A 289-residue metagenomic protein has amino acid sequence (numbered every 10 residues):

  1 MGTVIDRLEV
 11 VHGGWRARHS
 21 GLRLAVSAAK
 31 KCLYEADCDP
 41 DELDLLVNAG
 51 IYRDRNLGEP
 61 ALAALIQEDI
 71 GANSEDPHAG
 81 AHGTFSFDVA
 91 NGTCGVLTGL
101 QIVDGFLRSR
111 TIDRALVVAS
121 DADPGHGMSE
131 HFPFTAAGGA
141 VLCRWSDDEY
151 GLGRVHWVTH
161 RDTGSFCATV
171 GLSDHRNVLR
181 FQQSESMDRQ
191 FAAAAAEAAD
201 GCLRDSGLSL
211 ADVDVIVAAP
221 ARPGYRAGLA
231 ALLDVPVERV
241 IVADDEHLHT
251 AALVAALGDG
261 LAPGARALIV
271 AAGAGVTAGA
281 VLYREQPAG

Functional and structural regions predicted by a protein language model:
M1-I51, G58, A64-E75, W145-A251 (+1 more regions): Conserved "HGTGT" condensation-loop signature of ketosynthase/thiolase-family condensing enzymes that catalyze
D37-P40, R108, G207, G258-A262: Residue-level signal for alpha-helix termini/capping positions
N56-L179, Q183, G260-G289: Acyl-thioester C-C bond-transforming condensing/cleaving domain
S129, G228-L229, A256: A short acidic, amphipathic alpha-helical/loop segment
L248-A262: A conserved acidic, glycine/proline-rich C-terminal tail/linker
